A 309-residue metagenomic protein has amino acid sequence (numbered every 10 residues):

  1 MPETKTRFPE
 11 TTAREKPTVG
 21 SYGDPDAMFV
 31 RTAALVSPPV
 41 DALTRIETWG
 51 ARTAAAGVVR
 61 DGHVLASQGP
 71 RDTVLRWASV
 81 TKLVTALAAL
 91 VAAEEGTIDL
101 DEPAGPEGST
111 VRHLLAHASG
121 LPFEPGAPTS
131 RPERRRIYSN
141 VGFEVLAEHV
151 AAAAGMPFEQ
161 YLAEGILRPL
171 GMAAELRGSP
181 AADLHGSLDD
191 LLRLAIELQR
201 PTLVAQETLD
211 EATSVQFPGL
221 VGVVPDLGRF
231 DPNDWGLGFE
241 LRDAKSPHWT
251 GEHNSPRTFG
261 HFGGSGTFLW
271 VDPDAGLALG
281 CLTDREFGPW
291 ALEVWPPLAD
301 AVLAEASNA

Functional and structural regions predicted by a protein language model:
P2-Q68, D72-R76, R134-R135, A151-M156 (+3 more regions): Catalytic loop of the DD-peptidase/beta-lactamase superfamily, centered on the K-T-G motif and neighboring
D41, L87-A88, V145, L162: Short Gly/charged-rich anion-binding patches and loops
V58, A88-A92: Hydrophobic alpha-helical segments
R76-V80, V84, A92-P128, Y138-V141 (+3 more regions): Active-site helix/loop module of the DD-peptidase/beta-lactamase fold, centered on the serine-lysine SxxK catalytic
V84-L87, V141-E148, D189-R193: Well-ordered alpha-helical segments within folded domains of soluble proteins
L121, F143, R285-F287: Solvent-exposed loop/turn segments at secondary-structure junctions within structured extracellular/periplasmic domains
